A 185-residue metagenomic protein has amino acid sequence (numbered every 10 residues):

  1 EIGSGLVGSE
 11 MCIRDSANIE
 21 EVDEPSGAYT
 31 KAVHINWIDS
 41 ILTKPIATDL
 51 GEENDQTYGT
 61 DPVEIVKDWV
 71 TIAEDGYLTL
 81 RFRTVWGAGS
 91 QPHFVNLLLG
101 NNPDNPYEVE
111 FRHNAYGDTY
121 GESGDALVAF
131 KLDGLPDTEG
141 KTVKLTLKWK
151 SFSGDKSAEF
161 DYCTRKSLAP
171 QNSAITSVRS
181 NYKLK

Functional and structural regions predicted by a protein language model:
E1-G8, C12-I13: Single conserved hydrophobic/aromatic residue that forms the stacking wall/gate of nucleotide- or nucleobase-binding
S9, N18, A115-F152: Short, solvent-exposed, Trp/other aromatic-anchored flexible loops in extracytoplasmic proteins
I13, E64, E108-E110, A129 (+2 more regions): Ser/Thr- (and often Asn-) enriched beta-sheet segments in non-cytosolic proteins
S16-T30, K148-A158: Short acidic/polar inter-strand loop motif in beta-rich domains
V22-L78, R83: Surface-exposed beta-loop interaction hotspot
V66, L98-G100, R112-N114, D133 (+2 more regions): A structural detector for beta-sheet-dominated domains
V66-T119: Short helix-loop boundary/capping segments
G154-K185: Short beta-strand elements
